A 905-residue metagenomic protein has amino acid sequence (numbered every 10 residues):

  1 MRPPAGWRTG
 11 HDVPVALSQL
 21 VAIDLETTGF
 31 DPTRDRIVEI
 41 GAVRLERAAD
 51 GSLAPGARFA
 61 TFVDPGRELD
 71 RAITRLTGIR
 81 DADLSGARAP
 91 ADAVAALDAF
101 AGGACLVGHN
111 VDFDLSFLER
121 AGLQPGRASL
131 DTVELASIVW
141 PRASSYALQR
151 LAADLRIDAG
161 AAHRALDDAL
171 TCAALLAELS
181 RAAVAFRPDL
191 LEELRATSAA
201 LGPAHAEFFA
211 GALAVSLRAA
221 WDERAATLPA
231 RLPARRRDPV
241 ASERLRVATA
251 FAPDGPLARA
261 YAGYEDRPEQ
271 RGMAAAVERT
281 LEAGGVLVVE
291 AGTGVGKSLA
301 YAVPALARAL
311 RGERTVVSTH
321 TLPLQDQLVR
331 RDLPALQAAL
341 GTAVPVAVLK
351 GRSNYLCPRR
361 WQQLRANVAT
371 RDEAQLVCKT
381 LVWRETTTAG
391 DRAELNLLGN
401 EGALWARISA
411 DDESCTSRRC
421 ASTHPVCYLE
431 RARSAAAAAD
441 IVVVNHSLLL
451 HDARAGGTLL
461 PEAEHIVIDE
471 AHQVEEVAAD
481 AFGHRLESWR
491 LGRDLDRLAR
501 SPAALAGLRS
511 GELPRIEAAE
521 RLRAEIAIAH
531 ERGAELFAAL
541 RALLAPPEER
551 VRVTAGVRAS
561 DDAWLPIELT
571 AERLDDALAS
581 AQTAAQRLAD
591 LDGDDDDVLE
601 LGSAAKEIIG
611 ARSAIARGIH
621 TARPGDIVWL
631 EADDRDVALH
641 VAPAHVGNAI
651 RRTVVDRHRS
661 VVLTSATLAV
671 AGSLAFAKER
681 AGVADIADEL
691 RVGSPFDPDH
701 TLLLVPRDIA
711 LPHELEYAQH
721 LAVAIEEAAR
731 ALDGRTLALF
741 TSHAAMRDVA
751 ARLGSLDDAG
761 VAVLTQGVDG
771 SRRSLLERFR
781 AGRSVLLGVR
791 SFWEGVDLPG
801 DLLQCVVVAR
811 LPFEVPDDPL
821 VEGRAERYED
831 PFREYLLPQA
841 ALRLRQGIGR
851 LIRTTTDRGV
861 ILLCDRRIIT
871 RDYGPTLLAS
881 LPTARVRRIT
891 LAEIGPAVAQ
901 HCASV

Functional and structural regions predicted by a protein language model:
M1-A128, P141-H163: Conserved non-catalytic scaffold segment of RNase H-like nuclease domains
M1-V13, A177-T249: Acidic two-metal-ion nuclease catalytic site recognized across multiple nuclease folds, prominently DnaQ/RNase D-T
G102-A121, P141-A212, L863: Acidic, Mg2+-coordinating catalytic module of metal-dependent nucleases/exonucleases that use a two-metal-ion mechanism
S242-V289: Conserved pre-motif I regulatory segment
A248-A258, E313-D440, A503, G507-E517 (+4 more regions): A substrate-engagement module of RecA-like helicase motors
D326, D412, R419-I441, N445-E572 (+1 more regions): Signature of the SF2 helicase/ATPase Hel1-core->accessory helical subdomain module
A406-D440, L450-L459, L574-L702, R707-I709 (+3 more regions): A contiguous, basic/glycine-rich beta-loop/short-helix subdomain that forms a polymer-engagement track
L702, P706-E716, G767-I869: Conserved RecA-like P-loop NTPase helicase motor core
